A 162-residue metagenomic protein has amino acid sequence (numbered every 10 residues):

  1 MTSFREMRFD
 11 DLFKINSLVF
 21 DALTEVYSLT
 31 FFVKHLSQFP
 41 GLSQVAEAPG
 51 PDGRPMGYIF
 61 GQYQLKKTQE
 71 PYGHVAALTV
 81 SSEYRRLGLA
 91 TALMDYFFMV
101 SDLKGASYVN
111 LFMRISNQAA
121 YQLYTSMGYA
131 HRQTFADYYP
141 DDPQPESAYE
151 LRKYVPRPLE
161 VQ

Functional and structural regions predicted by a protein language model:
T2, F9-E83, M94-K104, Y154-E160: Acetyl-CoA-dependent GNAT
F31-S37, V109-S116, D137-P140: Short amphipathic alpha-helical segments embedded in low-complexity Lys/Glu-rich regions
Q38, A120, P143: Short Asp/Glu-rich motifs
V80-S82, R86-M99, Q118, Q122-S126: Conserved acetyl-CoA-binding loop-helix of GNAT-fold acetyltransferases
L87, K104-S107: Short coil/turn segments at alpha/beta junctions that flank glycine-rich nucleotide-binding fingerprints
N110-F112, T125, A130-E150: Conserved catalytic-core motifs of GNAT/GCN5-like acyltransferases
